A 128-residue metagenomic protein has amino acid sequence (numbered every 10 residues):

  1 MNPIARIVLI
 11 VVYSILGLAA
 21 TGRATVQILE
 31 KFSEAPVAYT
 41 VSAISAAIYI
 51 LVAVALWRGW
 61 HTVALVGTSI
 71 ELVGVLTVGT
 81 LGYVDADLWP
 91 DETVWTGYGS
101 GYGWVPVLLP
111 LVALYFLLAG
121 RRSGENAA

Functional and structural regions predicted by a protein language model:
M1-L16: Cytosolic juxtamembrane helix and N-cap/initiation of the first transmembrane helix
I4, L117-A128: Membrane-interface capping segments at transmembrane-helix boundaries
S14-A43: Hydrophobic transmembrane helix segments
A20-Q27, I70-A86: C-terminal TM-helix exit segments that contain a strictly Trp-centered aromatic cap at the helix terminus
I48-L56, A113-F116: Alpha-helical transmembrane segments in multipass membrane proteins, preferentially the mid-helix core
L56-V75: Loop-to-transmembrane helix junctions at the membrane interface
T80-G99: Membrane-helix boundary connector in multi-pass membrane proteins
T93-V112: Individual transmembrane alpha-helices with interfacial aromatic-anchor signatures
